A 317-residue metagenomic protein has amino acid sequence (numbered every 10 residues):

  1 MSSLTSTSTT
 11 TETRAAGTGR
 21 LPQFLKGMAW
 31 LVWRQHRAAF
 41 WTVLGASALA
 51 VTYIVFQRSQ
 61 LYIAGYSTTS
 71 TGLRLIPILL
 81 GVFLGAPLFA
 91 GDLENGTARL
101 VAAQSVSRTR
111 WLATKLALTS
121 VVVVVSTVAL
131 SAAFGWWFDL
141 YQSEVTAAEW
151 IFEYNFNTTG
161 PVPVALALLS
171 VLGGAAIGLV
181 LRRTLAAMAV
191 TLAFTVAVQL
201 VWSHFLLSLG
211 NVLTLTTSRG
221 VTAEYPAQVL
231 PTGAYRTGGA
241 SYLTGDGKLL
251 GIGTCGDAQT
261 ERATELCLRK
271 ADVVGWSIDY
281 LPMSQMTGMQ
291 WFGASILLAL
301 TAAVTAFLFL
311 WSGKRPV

Functional and structural regions predicted by a protein language model:
M1-R34, V317: Transmembrane alpha-helical segments of polytopic membrane transport and secretion proteins
S2-E12, L266-K270, G288-V317: Junction motif at the cytosolic side of a transmembrane helix
L4, S8, H36-T71, F205-W291: Extracytoplasmic/periplasmic regions of membrane proteins
L4-S6, E12-A16, T52-Y62, L118-R182 (+4 more regions): Secretory targeting signals
S67-T68, L79-F83, L130, Y154-T159 (+1 more regions): Short alpha-helical transmembrane interface motifs in multi-pass membrane proteins
T68-T97, V124: Long, hydrophobic alpha-helical segments
L88-V121: Helix-loop-helix units of permease transmembrane domains in multi-pass membrane transporters, especially ABC
A186-V198: Central hydrophobic cores of alpha-helical transmembrane segments in multi-pass integral membrane proteins
